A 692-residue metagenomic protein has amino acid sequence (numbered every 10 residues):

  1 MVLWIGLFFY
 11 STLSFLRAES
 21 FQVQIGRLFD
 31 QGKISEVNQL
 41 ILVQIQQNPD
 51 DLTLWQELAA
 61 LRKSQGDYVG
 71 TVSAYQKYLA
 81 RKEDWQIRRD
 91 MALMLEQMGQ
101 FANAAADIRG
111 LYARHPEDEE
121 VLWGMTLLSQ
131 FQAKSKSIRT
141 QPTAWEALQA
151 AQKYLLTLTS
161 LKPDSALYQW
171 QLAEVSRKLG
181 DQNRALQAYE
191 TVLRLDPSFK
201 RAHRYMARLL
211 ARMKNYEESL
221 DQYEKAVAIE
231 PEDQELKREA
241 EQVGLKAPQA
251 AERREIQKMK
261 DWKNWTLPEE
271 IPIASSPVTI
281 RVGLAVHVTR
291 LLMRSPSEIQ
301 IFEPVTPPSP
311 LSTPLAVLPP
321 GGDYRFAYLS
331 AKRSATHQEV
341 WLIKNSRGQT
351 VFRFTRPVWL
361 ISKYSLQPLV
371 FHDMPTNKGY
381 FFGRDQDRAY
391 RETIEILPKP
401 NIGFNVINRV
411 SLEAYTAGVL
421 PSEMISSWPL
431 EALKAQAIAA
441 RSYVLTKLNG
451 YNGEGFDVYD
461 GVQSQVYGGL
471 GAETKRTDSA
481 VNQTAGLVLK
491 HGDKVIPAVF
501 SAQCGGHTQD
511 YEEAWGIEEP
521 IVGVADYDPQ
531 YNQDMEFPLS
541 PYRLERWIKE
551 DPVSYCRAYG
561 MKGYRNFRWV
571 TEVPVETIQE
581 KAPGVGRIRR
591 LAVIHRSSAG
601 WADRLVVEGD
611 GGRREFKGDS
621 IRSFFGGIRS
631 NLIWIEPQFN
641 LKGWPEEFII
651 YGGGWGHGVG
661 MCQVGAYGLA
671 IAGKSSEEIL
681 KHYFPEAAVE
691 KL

Functional and structural regions predicted by a protein language model:
V2-T12: Bacterial N-terminal signal peptides
R17-V23, L28-K33, Q39, D50-D51 (+9 more regions): Conserved, single-site charged/polar hotspot
V43-A60: Short, charge-rich amphipathic alpha-helical segments embedded in non-transmembrane helical bundles/solenoids
L52-T53, Y75-R81: Repeat-based scaffolding regions
R89-Q97: Surface-exposed, polar helix/loop patches in the mature regions of secreted/periplasmic/lumenal proteins that form
